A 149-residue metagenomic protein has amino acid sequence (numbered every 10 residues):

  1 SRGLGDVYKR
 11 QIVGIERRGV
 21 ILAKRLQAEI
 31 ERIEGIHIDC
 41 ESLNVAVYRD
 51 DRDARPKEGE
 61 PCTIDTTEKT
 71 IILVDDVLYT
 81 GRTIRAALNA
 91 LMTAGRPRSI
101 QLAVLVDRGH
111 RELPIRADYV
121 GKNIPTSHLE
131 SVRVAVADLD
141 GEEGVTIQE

Functional and structural regions predicted by a protein language model:
S1-Y8: Short, small-residue-biased leader/transition segments that mark boundaries at the very start of proteins
K9, D39, T70, S99-L102: Residues at the starts of beta-strands that form the adenosine-phosphate
K9-E16: Short glycine-rich phosphate-binding loop at a beta-alpha junction
I12, N44, I100: Residue-level signature of catalytic and energy-coupling elements of molecular machines, predominantly ATP/GTP-dependent
R32-I71, R82-R85: Short, glycine/charge-rich flexible loops or terminal/linker lids adjacent to PRPP-binding catalytic cores
K69-S99: Internal catalytic or translocation cores that form aromatic/hydrophobic pockets or channels for amphipathic metabolites
N89-E149: PRPP-dependent phosphoribosyltransferase catalytic core
